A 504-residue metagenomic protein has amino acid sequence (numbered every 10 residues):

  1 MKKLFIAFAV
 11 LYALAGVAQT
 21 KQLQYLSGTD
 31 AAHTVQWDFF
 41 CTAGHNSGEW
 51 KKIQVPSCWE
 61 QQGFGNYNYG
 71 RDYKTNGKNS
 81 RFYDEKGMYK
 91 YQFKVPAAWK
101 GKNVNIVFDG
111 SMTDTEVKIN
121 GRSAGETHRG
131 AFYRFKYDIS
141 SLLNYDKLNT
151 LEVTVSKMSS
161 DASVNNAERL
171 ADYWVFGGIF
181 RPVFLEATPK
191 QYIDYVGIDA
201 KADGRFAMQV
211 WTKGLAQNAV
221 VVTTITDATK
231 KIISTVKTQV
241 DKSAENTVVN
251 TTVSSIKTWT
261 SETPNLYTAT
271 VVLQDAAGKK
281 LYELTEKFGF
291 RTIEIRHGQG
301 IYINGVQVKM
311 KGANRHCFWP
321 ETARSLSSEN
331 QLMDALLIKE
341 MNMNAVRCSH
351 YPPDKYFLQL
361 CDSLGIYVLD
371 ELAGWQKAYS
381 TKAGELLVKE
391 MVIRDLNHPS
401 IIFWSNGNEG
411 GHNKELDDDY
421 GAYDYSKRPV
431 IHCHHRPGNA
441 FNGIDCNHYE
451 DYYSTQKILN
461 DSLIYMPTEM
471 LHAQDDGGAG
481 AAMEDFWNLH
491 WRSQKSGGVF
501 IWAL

Functional and structural regions predicted by a protein language model:
M1-Q22: Bacterial Sec-dependent N-terminal signal peptides
Q19-R71, T154-M158, S163, A228 (+2 more regions): Accessory carbohydrate-binding/adhesion or oligomerization-edge regions at the termini of glycan-active proteins
Q22-T29, V196-D199, T258, T270-K339: N-terminal carbohydrate-binding accessory modules
F40-G44, N79, D84-I193, L215 (+3 more regions): Accessory beta-strand-rich segments of carbohydrate-active enzymes
V117-I119, R205-D241, T247-V249: Beta-strand-rich binding/interaction modules
G121, V183, Y267, G305 (+3 more regions): Conserved, mostly hydrophobic/aromatic
A187-A216: Surface beta-strand/loop "capping" patches
A335-I338, A345-L504: Substrate-binding/catalytic cleft of secreted carbohydrate-active enzymes, primarily glycoside hydrolases
